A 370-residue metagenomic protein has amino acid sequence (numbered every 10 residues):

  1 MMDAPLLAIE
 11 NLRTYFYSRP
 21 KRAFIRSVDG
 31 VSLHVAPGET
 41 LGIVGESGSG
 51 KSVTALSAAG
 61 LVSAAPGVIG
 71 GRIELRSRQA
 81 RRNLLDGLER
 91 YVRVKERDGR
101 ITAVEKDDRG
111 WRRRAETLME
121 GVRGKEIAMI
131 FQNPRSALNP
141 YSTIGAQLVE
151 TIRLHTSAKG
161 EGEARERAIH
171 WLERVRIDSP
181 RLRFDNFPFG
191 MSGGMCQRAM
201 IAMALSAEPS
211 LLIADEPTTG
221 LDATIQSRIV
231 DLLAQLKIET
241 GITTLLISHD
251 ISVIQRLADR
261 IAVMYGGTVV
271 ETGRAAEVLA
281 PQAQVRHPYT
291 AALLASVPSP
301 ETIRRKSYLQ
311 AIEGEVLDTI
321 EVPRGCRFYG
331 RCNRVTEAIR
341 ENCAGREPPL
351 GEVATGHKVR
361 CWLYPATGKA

Functional and structural regions predicted by a protein language model:
F16-K21, V62-A65, S77-M119, A146-E163 (+5 more regions): ABC-type ATPase nucleotide-binding domains, specifically the catalytic core motifs of the NBD
R81-L85, D98-E105, A275-A370: Charged, flexible cofactor/metal-binding loops and thiol motifs
E163-L182, A291-A295: Conserved ABC ATPase "signature" region
S206-S210: A short, proline-enriched helix->beta-strand linker immediately N-terminal to the Walker B motif in ABC-type P-loop
L212-D215: Catalytic Walker B motif of ABC-type/P-loop ATPase nucleotide-binding domains
L221-R305: P-loop NTP-binding/switch modules centered on Walker-like glycine-rich loops
